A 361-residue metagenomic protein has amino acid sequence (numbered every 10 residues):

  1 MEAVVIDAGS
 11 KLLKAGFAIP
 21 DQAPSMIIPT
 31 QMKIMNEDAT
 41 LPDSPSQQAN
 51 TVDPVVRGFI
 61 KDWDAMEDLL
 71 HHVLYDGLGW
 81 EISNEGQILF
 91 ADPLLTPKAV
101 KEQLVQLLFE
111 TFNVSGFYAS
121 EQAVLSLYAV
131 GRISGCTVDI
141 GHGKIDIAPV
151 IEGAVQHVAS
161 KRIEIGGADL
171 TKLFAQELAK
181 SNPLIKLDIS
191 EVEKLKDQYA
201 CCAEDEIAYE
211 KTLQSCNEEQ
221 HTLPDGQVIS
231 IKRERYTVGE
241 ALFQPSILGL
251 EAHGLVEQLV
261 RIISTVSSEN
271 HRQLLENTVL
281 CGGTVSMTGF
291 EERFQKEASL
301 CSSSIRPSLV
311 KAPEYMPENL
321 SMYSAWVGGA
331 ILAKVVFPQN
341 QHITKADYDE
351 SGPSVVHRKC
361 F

Functional and structural regions predicted by a protein language model:
E2-L107, G116, D146, H157-A159 (+1 more regions): Conserved phosphate-binding loops in N-terminal lobes of ATP-dependent enzymes of the actin/Hsp70/sugar-kinase
A3, V114-V138, K180, G328: Conserved phosphate-binding catalytic cores of ATP/NTP-utilizing and phosphoryl-transfer enzymes
I6-L12, V130-R132, T137-I145, V150-A154 (+5 more regions): A short acidic Gly-Thr/Ser loop motif
L69-G77, T237, A241-L274, R293: Phosphate/ATP-binding catalytic cores across multiple sugar-kinase/actin-like superfamilies, primarily ASKHA
D92-V100, L108, A200, E204 (+1 more regions): Glycine-rich phosphate-binding loops at beta-strand->alpha-helix junctions
I151-A252, N277: Phosphate-binding glycine-rich/basic clefts of nucleotide- and phosphate-handling proteins, predominantly
I185-D197, C201-E218, P307-F361: Acidic, glycine/GT-rich loop-and beta-edge segments that sit at the periphery of enzyme/chaperone cores
E269, V279, M287-K311, K334 (+2 more regions): Catalytic phosphate/nucleotide-handling subdomain of diverse soluble enzymes
